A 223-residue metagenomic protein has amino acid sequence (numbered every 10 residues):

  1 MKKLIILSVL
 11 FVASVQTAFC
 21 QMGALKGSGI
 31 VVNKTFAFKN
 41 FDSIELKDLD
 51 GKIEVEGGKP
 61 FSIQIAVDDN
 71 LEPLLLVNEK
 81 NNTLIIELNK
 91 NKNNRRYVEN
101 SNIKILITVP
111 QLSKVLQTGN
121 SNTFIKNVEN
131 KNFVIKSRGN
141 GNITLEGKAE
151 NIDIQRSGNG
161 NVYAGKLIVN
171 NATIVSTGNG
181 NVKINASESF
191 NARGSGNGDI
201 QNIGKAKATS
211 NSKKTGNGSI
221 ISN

Functional and structural regions predicted by a protein language model:
M1-N223: Intrinsically disordered, low-complexity terminal regions
